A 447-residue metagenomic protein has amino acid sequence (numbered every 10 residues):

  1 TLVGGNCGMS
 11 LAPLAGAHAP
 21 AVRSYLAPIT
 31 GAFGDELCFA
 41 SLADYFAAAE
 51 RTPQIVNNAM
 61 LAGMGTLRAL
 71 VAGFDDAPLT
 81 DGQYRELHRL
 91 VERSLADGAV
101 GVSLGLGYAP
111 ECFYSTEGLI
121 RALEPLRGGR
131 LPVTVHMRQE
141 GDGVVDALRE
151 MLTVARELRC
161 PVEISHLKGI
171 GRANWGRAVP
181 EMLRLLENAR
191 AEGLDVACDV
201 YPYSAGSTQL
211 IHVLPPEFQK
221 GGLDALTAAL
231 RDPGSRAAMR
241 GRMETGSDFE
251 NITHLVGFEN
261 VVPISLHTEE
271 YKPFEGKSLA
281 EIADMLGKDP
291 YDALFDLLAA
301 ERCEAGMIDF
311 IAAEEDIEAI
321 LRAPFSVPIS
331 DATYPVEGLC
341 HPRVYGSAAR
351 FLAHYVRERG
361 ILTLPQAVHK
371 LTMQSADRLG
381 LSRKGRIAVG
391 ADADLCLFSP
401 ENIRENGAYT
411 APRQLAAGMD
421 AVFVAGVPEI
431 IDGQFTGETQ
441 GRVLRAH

Functional and structural regions predicted by a protein language model:
T1-E36: Metal-associated gating/positioning segment near the N- to mid-region
L2-G4, V102-S103, V133, V162 (+4 more regions): Hydrophobic residues within beta-strands of alpha/beta enzymes
C7-A19, A69-D75, T116, V145-R149 (+5 more regions): Short acidic, glycine/serine/threonine-rich loops at helix termini
F46-A49, Q54-D81, R85-Y108, T153-R156 (+2 more regions): Active-site neighborhoods of metal-dependent hydrolases
N58, G98, H136, D199 (+7 more regions): Divalent metal-coordination and catalytic microenvironments
R93-M151: Divalent metal-binding pocket/active-site signature
D232, A319-F325, S330-D331, Y345 (+1 more regions): C-terminal cap of metal-dependent C-N hydrolases
A280, A305-I317, T363-V368, A376-R413: Acidic, glycine-enriched loop/beta-strand segments at the rims of small-molecule binding/catalytic pockets
